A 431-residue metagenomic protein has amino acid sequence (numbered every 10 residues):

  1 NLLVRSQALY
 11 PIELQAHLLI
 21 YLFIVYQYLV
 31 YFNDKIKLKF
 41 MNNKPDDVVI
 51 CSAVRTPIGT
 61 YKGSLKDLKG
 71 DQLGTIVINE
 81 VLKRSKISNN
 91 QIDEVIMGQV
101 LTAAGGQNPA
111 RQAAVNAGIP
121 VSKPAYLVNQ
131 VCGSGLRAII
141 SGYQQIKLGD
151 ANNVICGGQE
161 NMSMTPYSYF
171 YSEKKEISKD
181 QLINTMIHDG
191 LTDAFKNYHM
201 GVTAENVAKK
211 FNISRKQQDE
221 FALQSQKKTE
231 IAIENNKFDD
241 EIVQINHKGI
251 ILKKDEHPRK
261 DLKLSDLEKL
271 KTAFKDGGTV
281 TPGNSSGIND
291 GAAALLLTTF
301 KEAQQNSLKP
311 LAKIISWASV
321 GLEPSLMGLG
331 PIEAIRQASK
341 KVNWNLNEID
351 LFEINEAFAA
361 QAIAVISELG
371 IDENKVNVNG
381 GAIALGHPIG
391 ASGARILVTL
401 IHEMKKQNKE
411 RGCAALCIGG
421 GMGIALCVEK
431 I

Functional and structural regions predicted by a protein language model:
Y10-P11, L18-D34: Short terminal hydrophobic/aromatic SLiMs and anchors at protein ends
F40-L68, S265-L329, E333, K340 (+3 more regions): Condensing-enzyme catalytic core mediating Claisen C-C bond formation in acyl metabolism
N42-G105, P109-A117, V121-P124, T203-R215 (+4 more regions): Conserved active-site "lid/cap" helical segment
R55-T56, D67-I76, R84, Q217-Q305 (+2 more regions): N-terminal extracellular/periplasmic Venus flytrap/periplasmic-binding protein-like
Q99-N152, F195-H199, D261-G287, E368-R395 (+2 more regions): Conserved catalytic cysteine-centered active-site region of acyl-thioester-dependent Claisen-condensing enzymes
Q130-E160, A208-K237, A294-K301, I366 (+2 more regions): Active-site-proximal alpha-helical scaffold in enzymes
N153-N206: Flexible glycine-/small-residue-enriched beta->alpha junction loops that bind anionic phosphate/pyrophosphate groups
T203-E205, I315-A384: Active-site pocket-lining segment
